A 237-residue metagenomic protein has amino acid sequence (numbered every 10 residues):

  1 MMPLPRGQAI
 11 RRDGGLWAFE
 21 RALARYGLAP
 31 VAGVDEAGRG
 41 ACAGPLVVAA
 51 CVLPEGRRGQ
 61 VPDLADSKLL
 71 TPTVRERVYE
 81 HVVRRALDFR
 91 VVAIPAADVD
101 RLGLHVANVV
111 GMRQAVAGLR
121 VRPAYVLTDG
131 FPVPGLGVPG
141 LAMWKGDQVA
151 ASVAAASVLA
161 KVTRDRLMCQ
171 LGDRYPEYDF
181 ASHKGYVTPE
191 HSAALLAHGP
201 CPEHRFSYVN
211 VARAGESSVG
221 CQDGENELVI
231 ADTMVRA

Functional and structural regions predicted by a protein language model:
M1-A237: RNase H-like, Mg2+-dependent phosphodiesterase core, and more generally RNA phosphate-backbone-engaging helix-loop
